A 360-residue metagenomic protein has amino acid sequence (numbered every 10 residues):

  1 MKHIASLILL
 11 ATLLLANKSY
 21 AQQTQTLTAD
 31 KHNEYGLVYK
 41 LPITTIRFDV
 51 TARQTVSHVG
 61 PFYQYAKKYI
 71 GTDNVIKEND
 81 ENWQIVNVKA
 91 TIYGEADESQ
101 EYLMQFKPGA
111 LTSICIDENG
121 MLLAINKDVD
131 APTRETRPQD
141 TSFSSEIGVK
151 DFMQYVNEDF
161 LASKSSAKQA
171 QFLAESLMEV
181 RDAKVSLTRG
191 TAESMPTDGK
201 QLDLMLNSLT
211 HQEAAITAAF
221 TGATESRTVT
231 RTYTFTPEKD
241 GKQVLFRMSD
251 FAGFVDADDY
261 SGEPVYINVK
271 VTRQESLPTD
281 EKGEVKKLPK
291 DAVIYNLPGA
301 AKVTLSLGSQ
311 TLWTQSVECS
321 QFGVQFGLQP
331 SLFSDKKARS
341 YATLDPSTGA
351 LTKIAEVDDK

Functional and structural regions predicted by a protein language model:
M1-K2: N-terminal secretory signal peptides that target proteins for export/translocation
L7-A16: Bacterial N-terminal signal peptides
N17-A21: Sec/Tat signal peptide C-region and signal peptidase I cleavage site
Q22-Q139, F143-K360: N-terminal amphipathic/basic membrane-interacting segments and domains, especially the gasdermin N-terminal
